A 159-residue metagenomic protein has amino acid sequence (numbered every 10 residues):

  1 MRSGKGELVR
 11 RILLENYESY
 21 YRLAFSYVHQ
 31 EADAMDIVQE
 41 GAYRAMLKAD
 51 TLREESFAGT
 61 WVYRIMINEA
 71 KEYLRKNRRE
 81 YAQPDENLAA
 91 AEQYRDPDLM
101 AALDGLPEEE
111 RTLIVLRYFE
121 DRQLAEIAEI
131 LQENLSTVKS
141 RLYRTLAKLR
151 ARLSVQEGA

Functional and structural regions predicted by a protein language model:
M1-R22, R111: A short, charge-rich alpha-helical start-of-domain segment used by transcription regulators
R2, E40-F57, K76-R78, R152: Sigma70-family region 2
I12-E31, M46-K48, L103, S154: Amphipathic, Lys/Arg- and hydrophobic-enriched alpha-helical face
R22, D36-Y43, L47, S56-N68: Structural recognition of an alpha-helix C-terminal capping motif at a helix-to-coil junction
L47-R53, R64-P84, R144: Arg/Lys-rich amphipathic alpha helix in sigma70-family domain 2
I67, L131-E157: DNA-recognition helix of helix-turn-helix
E72, R79-L103, Q123-E126: Internal acidic/polar
L113-R117: A short pre-motif secondary-structure segment
